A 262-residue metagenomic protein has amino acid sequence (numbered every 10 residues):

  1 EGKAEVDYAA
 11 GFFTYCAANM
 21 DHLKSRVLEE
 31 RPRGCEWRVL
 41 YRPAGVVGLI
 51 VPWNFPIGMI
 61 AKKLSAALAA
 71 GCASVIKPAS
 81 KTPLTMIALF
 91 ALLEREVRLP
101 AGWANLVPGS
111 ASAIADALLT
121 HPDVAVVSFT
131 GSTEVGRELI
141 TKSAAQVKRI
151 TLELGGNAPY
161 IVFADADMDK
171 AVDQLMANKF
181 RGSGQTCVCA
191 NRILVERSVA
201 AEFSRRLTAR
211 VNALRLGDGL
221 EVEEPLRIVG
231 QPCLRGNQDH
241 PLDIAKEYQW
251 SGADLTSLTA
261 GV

Functional and structural regions predicted by a protein language model:
E1-K24, Q238: Long amphipathic alpha-helix in the N-terminal Rossmann-like dinucleotide-binding domain of NAD(P)-dependent
K3-G11, G109-S112, E224, I228 (+1 more regions): An alpha-helix initiation/capping motif
F12-Y15, S25-K170: Rossmann-like NAD(P) dinucleotide-binding subdomain of oxidoreductase/dehydrogenase enzymes
T14, A18-D21, G48, M176 (+1 more regions): Amphipathic, well-packed alpha-helical segments that form the structural scaffold of globular domains
T14-E29, R215-G217, W250: Proline-centered turn/helix-capping motifs that create local helix->coil transitions or kinks
R95, G102, T120, E134-V262: ALDH superfamily catalytic-core signature
